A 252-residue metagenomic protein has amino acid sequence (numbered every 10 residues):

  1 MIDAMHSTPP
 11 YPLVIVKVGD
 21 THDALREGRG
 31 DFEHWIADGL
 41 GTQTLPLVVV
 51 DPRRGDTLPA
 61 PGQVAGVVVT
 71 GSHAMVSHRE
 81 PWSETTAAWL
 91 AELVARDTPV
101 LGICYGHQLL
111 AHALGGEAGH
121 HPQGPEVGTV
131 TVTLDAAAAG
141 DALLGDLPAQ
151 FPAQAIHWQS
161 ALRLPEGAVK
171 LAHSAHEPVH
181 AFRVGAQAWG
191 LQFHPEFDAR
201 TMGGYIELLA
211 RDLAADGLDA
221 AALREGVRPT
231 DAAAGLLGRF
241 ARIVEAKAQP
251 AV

Functional and structural regions predicted by a protein language model:
M1-A88, V94-R96, D219-V252: N-terminal beta1-alpha1 cap of cysteine-dependent amidohydrolase-like domains
V14-V16, V48-V50, V68, L101 (+3 more regions): Hydrophobic/aromatic beta-strand patches that form the interior of the parallel beta-sheet core in alpha/beta enzyme
E27-G28, R79-W82, L114-G115, E166-G167 (+1 more regions): Short amphipathic alpha-helical segments
D31-F32, S83-A87, A118-G119, L171-A172 (+1 more regions): Glycine-rich, phosphate-binding/catalytic loops in enzymes
Q43, W89, R96-D97, Q150 (+2 more regions): Structured helix-beta-strand junction loops
A65, T70-A138: Cysteine-nucleophile active-site neighborhood
L114-E196, R200: Pocket-forming structural segment of enzyme catalytic cores
V169-H173, E177-Q187, L191-V252: C-terminal and late-domain segments of enzyme folds
